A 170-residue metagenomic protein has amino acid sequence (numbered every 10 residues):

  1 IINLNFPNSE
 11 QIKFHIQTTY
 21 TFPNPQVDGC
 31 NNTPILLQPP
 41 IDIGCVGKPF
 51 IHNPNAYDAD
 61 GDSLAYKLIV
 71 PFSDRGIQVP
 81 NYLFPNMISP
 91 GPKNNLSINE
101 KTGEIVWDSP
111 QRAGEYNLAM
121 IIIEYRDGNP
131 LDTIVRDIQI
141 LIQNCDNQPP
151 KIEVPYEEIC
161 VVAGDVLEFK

Functional and structural regions predicted by a protein language model:
I1-K170: Long, compositionally biased, intrinsically disordered segments
